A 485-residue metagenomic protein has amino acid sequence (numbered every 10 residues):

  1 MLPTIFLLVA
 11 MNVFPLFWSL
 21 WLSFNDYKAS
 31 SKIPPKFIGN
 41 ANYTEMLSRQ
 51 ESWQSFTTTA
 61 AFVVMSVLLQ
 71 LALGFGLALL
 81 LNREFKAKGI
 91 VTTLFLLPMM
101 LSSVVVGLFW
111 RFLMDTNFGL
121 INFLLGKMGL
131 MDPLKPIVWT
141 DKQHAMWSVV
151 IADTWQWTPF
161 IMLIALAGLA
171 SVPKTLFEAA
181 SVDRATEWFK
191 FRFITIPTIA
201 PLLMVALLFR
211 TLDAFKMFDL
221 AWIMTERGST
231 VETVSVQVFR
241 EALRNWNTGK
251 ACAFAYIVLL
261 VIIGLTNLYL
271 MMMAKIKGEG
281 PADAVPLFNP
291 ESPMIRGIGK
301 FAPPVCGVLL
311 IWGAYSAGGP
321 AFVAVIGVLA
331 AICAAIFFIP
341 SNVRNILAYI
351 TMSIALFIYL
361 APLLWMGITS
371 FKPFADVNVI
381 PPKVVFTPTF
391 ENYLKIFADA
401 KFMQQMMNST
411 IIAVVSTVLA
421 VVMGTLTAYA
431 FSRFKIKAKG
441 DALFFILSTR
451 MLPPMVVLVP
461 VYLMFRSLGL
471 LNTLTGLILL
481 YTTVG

Functional and structural regions predicted by a protein language model:
M1-V285, W312-V325, L329, C333 (+1 more regions): A structural signal for multi-pass alpha-helical bundles of membrane permease subunits that mediate small-molecule
G280-G297: Membrane-interfacial, low-structure loops and terminal tails that flank and connect transmembrane helices in multi-pass
F301-W312: Canonical alpha-helical transmembrane segments of integral membrane proteins
F338-R344: Membrane-helix interface "capping/anchor" motifs
